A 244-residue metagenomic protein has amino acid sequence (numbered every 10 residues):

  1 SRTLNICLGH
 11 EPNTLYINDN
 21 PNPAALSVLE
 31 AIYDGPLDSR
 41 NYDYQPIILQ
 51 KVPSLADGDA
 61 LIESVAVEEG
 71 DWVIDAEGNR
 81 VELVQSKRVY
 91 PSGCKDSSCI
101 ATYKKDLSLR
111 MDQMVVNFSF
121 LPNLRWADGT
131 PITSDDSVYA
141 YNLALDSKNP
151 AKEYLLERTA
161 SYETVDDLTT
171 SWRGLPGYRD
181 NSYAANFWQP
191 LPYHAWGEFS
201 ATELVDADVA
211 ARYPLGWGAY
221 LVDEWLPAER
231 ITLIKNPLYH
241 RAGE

Functional and structural regions predicted by a protein language model:
S1-T3, A31, Y44-L49, M111-V115 (+4 more regions): Extracytoplasmic
L4, N13, E30, D34 (+5 more regions): Solvent-exposed, polar/charged alpha-helical surfaces in well-ordered, non-transmembrane soluble domains, broadly
C7-L107, L215: N-terminal lobe/hinge region of extracytoplasmic solute-binding protein
Y16-N20, T130, S182-F187, I234-N236 (+1 more regions): Short, solvent-exposed loop/turn and secondary-structure capping segments
L37-N41, D57, R125, N142-N149 (+1 more regions): Sec-exported extracytoplasmic/periplasmic mature domains
Q113, N117-S119, R125, P131-V138 (+2 more regions): Surface-exposed binding/hinge segments that line and control ligand-binding clefts or catalytic entry sites
L121, D208-A211, L238-E244: Ligand-site clamp/hinge motif
